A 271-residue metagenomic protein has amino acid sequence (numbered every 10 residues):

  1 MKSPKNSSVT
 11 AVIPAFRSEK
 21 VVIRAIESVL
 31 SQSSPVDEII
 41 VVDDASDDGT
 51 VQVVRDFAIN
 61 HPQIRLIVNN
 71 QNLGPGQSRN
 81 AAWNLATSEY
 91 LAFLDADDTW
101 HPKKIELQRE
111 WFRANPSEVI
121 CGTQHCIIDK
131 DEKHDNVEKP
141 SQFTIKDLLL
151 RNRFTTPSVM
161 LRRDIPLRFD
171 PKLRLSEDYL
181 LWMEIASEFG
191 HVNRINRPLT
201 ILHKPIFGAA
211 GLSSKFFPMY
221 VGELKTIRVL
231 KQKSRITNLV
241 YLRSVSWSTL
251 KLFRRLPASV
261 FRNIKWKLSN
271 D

Functional and structural regions predicted by a protein language model:
S7-T10, S28, E38, L180: Cell-envelope/extracellular polymer assembly enzymes that use nucleotide-activated donors
A11, N84, T123, V137-G222: Conserved nucleotide-sugar donor-binding catalytic segment
R17-S31: Short, well-formed alpha-helical segments that are part of the catalytic scaffolds of diverse glycosyltransferases
V21-I23, D48-D56, R79, T99 (+1 more regions): Acidic helix N-cap motif at the loop->helix transition within catalytic regions of sugar-transfer enzymes
S28, D43-Q52, Q71-L73, D95: A conserved acidic beta->alpha catalytic loop
N69-A86: Glycine-rich, basic loop-to-helix element that forms the pyrophosphate-binding segment of sugar-nucleotide handling
L91: Short aromatic/hydrophobic "clamp" motif used to bind/position activated sugar donors
K103-D135: Conserved donor NDP-sugar-binding/catalytic core segment of glycosyltransferases
